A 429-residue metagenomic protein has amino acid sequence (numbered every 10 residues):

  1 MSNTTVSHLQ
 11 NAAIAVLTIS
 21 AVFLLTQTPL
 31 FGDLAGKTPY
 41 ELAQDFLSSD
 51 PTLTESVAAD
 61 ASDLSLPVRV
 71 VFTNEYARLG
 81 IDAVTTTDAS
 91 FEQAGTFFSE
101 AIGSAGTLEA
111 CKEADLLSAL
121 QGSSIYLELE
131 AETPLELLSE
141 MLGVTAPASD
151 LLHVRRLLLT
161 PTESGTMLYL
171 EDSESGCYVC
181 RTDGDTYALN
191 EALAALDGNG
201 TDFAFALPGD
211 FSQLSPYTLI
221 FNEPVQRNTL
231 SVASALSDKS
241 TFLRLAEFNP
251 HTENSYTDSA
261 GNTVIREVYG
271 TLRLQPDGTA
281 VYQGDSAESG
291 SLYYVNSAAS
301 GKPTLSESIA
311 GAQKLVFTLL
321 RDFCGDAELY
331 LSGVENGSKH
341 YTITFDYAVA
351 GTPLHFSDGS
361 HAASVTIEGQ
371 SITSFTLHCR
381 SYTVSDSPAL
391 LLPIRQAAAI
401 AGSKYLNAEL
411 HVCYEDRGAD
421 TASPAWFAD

Functional and structural regions predicted by a protein language model:
M1-L9: Short, Lys/Arg-rich N-terminal segment immediately upstream of the first membrane anchor
S2, T18-S306: Preferential activation on post-signal-peptide N-terminal prodomains/segments of secreted or lumenal proteins
Q10-T18: Hydrophobic H-region at the start of alpha-helical membrane spans
A15, V22, A146-D202, A206-D210 (+4 more regions): Zymogen propeptides/activation segments of proteases
T133-L135, I309, S338-T342: Generic detector of short, locally flexible boundary/turn motifs and exposed helical patches
L158-T160, Y169-E171, S240-D285, F323-S371 (+2 more regions): Exposed beta-strand-loop-beta-strand "reactive/processing" segments of non-cytosolic proteins
D285-E335, E368-Y405: Long, charged/polar, surface-exposed segments that mediate recognition or autoinhibition
